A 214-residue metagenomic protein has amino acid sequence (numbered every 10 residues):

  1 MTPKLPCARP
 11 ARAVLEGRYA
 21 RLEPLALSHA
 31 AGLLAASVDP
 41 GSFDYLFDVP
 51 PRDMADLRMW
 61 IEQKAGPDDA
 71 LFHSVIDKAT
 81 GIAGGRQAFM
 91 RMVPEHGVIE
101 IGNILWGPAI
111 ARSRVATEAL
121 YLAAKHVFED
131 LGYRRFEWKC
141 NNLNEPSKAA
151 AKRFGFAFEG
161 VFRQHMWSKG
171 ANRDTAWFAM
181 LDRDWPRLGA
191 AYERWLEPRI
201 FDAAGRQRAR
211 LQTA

Functional and structural regions predicted by a protein language model:
M1-V115, H126, D130, A171-A214: GNAT-family acyltransferases
E129-K139: Conserved GNAT acetyl-CoA-binding A-motif
W138-S147: Conserved beta-strand-loop-alpha-helix junction that forms the acyl-donor binding cleft
A150-A151, F178: Conserved active-site tyrosine of GNAT-family acetyltransferases
R153-G155: Active-site-proximal glycine-rich helix-loop-beta segment
A157-A171: Conserved catalytic-core motifs of GNAT/GCN5-like acyltransferases
